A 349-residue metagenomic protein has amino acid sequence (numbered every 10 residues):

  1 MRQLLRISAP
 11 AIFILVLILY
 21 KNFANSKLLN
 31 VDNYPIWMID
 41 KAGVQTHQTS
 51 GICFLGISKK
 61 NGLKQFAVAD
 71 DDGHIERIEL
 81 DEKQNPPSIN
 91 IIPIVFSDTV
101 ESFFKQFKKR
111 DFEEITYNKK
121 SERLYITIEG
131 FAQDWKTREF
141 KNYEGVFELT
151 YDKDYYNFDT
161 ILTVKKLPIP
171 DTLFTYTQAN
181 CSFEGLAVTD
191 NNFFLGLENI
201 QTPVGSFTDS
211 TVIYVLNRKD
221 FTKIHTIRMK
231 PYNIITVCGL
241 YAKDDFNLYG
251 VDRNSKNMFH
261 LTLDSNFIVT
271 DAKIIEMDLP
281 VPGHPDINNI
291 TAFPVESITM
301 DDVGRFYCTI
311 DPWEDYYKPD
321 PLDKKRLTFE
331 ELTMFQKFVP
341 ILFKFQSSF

Functional and structural regions predicted by a protein language model:
M1-L29: Bacterial Sec-dependent N-terminal signal peptides
L19-F349: Sequence/structural signature of beta-propeller domains
